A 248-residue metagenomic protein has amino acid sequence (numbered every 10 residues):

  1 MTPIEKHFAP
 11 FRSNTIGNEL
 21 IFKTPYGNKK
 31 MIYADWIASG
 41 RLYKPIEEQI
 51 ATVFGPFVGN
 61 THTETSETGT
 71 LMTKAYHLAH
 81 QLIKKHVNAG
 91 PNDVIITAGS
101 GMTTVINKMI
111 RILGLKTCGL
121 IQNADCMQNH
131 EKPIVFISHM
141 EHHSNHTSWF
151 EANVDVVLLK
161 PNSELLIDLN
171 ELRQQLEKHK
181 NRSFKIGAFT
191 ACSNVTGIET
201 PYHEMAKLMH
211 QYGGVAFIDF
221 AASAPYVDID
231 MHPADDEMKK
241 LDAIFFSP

Functional and structural regions predicted by a protein language model:
M1-P248: Pyridoxal 5′-phosphate
